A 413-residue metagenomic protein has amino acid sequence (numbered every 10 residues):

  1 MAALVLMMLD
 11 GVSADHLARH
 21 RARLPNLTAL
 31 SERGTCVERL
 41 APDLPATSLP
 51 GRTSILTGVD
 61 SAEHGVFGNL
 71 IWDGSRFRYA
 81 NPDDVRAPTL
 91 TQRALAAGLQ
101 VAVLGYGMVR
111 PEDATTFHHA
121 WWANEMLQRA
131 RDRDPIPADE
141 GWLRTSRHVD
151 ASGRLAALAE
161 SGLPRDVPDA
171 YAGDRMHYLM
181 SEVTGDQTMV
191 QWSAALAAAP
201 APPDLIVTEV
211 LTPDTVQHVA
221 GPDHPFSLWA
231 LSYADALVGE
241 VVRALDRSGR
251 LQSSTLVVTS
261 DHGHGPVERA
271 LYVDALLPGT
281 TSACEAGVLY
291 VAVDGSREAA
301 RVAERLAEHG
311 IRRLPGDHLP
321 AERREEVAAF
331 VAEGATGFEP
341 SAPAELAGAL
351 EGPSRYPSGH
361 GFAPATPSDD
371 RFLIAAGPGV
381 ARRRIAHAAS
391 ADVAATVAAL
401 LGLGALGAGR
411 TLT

Functional and structural regions predicted by a protein language model:
A2, L24-P25, P50, V85-Q92 (+5 more regions): A structural signal for well-ordered alpha-helical segments within the folded catalytic domains of diverse enzymes
A2-L17, A29-L30, I55, A94 (+7 more regions): Beta-strand elements within well-structured catalytic alpha/beta cores of enzymes that handle phosphate/sulfate esters
L9, E38, L70-A87, Q92-A97 (+4 more regions): Secreted, luminal/periplasmic, and some membrane-associated catalytic domains that remodel anionic oxygen-ester
D15-H16, S48-L49, H64, V109-T116 (+5 more regions): Short catalytic/ligand-binding loop motif for oxyanion handling, primarily in non-cytosolic enzymes, centered on
L17-S54, G58-V59, E63, A102: Short, structured active-site-proximal loop/turn typified by the sulfatase FGly-forming signature C/S-X-P-X-R
D60-G221: His/Asp/Glu-rich, glycine-adjacent segments that coordinate divalent cations and/or stabilize oxyanion chemistry on
Q217-A220, H262, L350, S354 (+1 more regions): Histidine-centered active-site/metal-ligand motif
L277-A303, Y356-L400: Substrate-binding rim/cap in mid-to-C-terminal beta-strand-loop elements of soluble/periplasmic
